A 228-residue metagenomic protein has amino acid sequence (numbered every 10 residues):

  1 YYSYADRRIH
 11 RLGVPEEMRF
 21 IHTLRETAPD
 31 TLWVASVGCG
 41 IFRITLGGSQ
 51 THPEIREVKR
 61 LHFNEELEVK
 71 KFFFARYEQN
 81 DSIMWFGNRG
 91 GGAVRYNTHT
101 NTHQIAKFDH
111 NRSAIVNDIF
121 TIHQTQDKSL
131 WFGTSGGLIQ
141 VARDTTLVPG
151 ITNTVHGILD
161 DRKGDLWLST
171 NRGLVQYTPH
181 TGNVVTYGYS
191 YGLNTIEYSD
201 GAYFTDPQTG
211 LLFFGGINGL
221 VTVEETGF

Functional and structural regions predicted by a protein language model:
Y1-F228: Carboxylate-rich, polar loop motifs that coordinate divalent cations or form catalytic acidic clusters
